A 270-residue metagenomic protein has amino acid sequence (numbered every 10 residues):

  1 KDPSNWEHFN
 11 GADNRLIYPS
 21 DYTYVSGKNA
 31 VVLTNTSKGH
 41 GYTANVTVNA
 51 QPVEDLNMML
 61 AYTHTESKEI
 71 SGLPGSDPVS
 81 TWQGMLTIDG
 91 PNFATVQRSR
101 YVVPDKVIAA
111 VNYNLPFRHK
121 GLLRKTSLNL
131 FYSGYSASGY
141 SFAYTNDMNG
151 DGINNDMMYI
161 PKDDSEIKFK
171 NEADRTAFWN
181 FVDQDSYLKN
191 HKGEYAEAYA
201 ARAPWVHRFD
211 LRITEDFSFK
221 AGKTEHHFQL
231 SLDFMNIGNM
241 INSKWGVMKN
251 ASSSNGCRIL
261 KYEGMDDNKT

Functional and structural regions predicted by a protein language model:
D2-L122, S127-S136: Gram-negative outer-membrane beta-barrel transporters
D2-V32, I70-V96, I153-I160, K168-G193 (+1 more regions): Solvent-exposed loop segments that connect transmembrane elements
N10-D13, D21-Y22, N146, W205 (+2 more regions): Solvent-exposed, flexible loop/coil residues
A61, E69-G75, Y140-T145, I241-V247: Short, solvent-exposed loop/turn and secondary-structure capping segments
S127-T224, Q229, N255-T270: Extracytoplasmic gating/loop element in the C-terminal half of outer-membrane beta-barrel translocons and assembly
G222-F228, N239-N250: Short conserved catalytic/interaction loops centered on acidic-Pro-aromatic/His motifs
F234-N236: Gly/Thr-rich phosphate-binding loop signature of adenosyl cofactor/nucleotide-binding cores
